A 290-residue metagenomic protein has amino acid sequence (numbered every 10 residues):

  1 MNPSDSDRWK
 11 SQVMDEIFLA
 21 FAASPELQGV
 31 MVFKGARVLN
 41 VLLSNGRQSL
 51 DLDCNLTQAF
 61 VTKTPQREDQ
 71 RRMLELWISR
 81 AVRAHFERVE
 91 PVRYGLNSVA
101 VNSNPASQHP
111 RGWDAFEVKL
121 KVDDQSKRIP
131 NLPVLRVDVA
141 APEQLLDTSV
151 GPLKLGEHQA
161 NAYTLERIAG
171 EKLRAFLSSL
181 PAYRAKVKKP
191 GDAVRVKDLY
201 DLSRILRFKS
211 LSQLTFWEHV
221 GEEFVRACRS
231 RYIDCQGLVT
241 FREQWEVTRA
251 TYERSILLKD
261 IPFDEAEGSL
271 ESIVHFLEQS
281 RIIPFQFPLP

Functional and structural regions predicted by a protein language model:
M1-P290: Compositionally biased terminal segments of proteins
